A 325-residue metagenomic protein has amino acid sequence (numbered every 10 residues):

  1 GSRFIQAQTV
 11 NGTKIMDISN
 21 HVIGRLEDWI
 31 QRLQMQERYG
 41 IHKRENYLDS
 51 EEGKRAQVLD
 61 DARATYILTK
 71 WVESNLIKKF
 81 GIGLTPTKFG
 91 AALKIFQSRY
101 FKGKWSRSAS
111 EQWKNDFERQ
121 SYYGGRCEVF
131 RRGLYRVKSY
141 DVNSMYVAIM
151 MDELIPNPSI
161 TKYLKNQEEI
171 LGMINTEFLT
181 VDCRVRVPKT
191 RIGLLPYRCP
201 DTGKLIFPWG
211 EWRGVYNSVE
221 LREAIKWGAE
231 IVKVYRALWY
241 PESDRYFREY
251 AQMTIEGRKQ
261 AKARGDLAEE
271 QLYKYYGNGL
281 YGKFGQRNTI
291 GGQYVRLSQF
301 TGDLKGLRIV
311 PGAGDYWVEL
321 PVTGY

Functional and structural regions predicted by a protein language model:
G1-Y325: Conserved acidic
